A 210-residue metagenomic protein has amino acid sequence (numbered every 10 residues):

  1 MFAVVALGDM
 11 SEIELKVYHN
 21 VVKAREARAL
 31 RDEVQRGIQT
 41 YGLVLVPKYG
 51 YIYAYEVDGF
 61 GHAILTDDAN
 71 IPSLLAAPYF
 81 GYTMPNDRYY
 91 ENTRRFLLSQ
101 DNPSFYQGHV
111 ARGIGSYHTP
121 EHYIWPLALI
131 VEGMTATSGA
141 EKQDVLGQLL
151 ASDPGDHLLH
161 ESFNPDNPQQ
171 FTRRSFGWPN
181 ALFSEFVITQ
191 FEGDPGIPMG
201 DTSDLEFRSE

Functional and structural regions predicted by a protein language model:
M1-V5, K16-A128: Extended ligand-binding clefts on enzyme/binding-domain cores
L7-M10: The core hydrophobic/aromatic register in alpha-helical repeat solenoids, strongest for pentatricopeptide repeats
I13, Y41, L45, S152-D156: A short secondary-structure junction motif
I64-M84, H122-E210: C-terminal capping/lid segments that line or modulate ligand- or cofactor-binding pockets
